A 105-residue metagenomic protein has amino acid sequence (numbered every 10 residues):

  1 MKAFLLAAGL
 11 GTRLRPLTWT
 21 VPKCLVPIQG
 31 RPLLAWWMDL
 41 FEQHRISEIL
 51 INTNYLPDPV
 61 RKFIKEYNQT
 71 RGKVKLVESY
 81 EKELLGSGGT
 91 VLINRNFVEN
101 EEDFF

Functional and structural regions predicted by a protein language model:
M1-W19, H44: N-terminal nucleotide-binding beta1-loop-alpha1 segment
K2-L5, P27-F105: Conserved N-terminal catalytic core of the sugar/cofactor nucleotidyltransferase
R15, K23-V26: Pre-signature/interface helix of ABC/ABC-like ATPase nucleotide-binding domains
T18-T20, K75-L76: Short glycine/proline- and charge-enriched loop/turn segments that cap or connect secondary-structure elements
